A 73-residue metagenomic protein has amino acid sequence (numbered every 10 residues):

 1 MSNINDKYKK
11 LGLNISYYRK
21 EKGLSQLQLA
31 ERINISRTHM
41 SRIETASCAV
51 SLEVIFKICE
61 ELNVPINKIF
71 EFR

Functional and structural regions predicted by a protein language model:
M1-K10: A detector for short, charged/polar N-terminal pre-domain segments
L13-Q28, R32, K57: Short basic helix-loop element that most often maps to the first helix and adjoining turn of HTH DNA-binding modules
I15, L29-A30, M40-I43, I69: Conserved hydrophobic/aromatic packing and binding residues within compact polymer-binding modules
N34-A49: Recognition helix of helix-turn-helix/homeodomain-like DNA-binding domains that insert into the DNA major groove
E53-K68: DNA major-groove recognition helix of helix-turn-helix/homeodomain DNA-binding modules
